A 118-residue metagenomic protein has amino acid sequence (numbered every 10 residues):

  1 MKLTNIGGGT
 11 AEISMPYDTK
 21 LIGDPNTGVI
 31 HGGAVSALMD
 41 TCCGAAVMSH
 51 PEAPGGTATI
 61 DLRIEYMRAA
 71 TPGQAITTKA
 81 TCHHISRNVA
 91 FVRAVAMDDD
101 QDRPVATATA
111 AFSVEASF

Functional and structural regions predicted by a protein language model:
M1-I30: Catalytic strand-loop segment that frames the active site of acyl-thioester-processing enzymes
L3, T59-D61, F91, T107: Hydrophobic residues on conserved beta-strands that form the core of alpha/beta folds
M15-Y17, Y66, V114: Hydrophobic residues in beta-strands and at strand termini
N26-A45, T59: Compact, glycine-rich, soluble single-domain proteins
G33-A34, T41, L62-R68, A94-A96 (+1 more regions): Hydrophobic alpha-helical segments of small multi-pass membrane proteins
G44-T77, C82: Hydrophobic beta-strand-centered segment that forms part of the acyl-chain substrate-binding groove
A70-F118: HotDog/MaoC-like acyl-thioester-processing domains
